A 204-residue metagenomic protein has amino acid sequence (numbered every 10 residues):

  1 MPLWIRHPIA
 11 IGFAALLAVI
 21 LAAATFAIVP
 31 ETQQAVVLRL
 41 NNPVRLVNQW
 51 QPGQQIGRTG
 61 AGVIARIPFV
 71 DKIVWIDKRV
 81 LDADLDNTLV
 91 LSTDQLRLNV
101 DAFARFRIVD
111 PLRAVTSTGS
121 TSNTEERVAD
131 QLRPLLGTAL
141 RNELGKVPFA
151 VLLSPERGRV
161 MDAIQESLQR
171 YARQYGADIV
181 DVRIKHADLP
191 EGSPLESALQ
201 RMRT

Functional and structural regions predicted by a protein language model:
M1-L3, V36: Short, Lys/Arg-rich cytosolic juxtamembrane segment immediately N-terminal
L3-F26: Single-pass alpha-helical transmembrane signal-anchor segments
H7, F13-A14, L85, M161-A163: Short, compositionally biased strand/turn segments that nucleate or flank brief secondary-structure elements
P8, A15, D82-A83, E143 (+2 more regions): Generic signal for short, ordered secondary-structure residues within or immediately flanking folded domains
A23-A139: Hydrophobic membrane-anchoring helix/hairpin
V90-Q95, N99-R107, R127-P194: Amphipathic, coiled-coil-like alpha-helical scaffolding segments used for oligomerization/assembly
V115-G119, V147, L195-E196: Short acidic, glycine/proline-rich loop/turn micro-motifs
G192-T204: Long, charge-rich amphipathic alpha-helical coiled-coil "stalk/tentacle" segments that mediate oligomerization
